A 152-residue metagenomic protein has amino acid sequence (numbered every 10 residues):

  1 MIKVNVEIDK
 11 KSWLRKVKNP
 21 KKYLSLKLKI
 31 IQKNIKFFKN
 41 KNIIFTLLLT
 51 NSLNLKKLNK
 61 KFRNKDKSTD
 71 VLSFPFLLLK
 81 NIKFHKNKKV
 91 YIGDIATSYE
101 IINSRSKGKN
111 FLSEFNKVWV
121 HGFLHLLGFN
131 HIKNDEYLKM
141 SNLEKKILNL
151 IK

Functional and structural regions predicted by a protein language model:
M1-N116, L124-K152: An acidic/histidine-cluster motif and surrounding catalytic segment that typifies divalent-metal-assisted enzyme active
H121: Nucleotide phosphate-binding/pyrophosphate-handling subdomain across enzymes that bind or process nucleotide phosphates
